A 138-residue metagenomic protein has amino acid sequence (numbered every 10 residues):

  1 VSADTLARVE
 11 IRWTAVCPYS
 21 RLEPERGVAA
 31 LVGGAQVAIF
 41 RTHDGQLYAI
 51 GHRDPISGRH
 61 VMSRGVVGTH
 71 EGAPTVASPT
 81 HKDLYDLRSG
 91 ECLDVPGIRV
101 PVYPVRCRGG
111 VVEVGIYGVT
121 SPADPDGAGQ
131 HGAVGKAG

Functional and structural regions predicted by a protein language model:
V1-A73, D86-L87, R99-G138: N-terminal pre-ligand scaffold of iron-sulfur
D54, S78-H81: Short cysteine clusters
E91: ATP-binding/catalytic-site motifs of ATP-hydrolyzing domains
V95-P96: Short Gly/Pro-enriched turn/cap motifs at secondary-structure boundaries
